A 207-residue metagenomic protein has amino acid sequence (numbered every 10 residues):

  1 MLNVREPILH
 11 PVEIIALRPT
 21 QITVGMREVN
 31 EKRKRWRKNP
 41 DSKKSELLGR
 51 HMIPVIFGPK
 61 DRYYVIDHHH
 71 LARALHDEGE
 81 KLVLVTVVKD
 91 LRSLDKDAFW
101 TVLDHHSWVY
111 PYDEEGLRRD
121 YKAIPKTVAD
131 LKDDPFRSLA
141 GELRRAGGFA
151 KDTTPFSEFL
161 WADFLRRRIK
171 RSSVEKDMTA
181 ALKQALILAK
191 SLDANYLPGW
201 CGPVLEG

Functional and structural regions predicted by a protein language model:
L2-E46, R50-F57, R62, H76-G207: Surface-exposed, charge/polar-rich loops and edge strands
Y64-D67: Short hydrophobic beta-strand that contains or immediately precedes a catalytic carboxylate
H70: Active-site-adjacent structural elements in enzyme catalytic domains
